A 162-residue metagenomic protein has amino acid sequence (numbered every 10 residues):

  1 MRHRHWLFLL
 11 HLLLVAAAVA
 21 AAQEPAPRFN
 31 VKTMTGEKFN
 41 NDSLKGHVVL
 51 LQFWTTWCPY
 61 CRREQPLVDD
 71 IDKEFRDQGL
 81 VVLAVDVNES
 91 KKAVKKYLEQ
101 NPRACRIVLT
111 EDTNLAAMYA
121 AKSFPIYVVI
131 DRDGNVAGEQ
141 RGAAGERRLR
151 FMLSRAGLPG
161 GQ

Functional and structural regions predicted by a protein language model:
M1-H5: Positively charged n-region of N-terminal signal peptides that target proteins for export
F8-A17: Bacterial N-terminal signal peptides
A20-A22: Boundary at the C-terminal end of the N-terminal hydrophobic targeting segment
R28-V49: A short beta-strand-turn-helix
H47-V49, F53-W57, S123: Short pre-active-site segment immediately N-terminal to redox-active cysteine/selenocysteine motifs in thiol-based
L50-L51, V82, Y127: Hydrophobic beta-strand anchors of alpha/beta hydrolase catalytic cores
R63-N101, E111-M118: Structural microenvironment flanking redox-active thiols in thiol-disulfide oxidoreductases
Y97-A104, T110-S154: Thiol/disulfide oxidoreductase modules built on the thioredoxin-like
